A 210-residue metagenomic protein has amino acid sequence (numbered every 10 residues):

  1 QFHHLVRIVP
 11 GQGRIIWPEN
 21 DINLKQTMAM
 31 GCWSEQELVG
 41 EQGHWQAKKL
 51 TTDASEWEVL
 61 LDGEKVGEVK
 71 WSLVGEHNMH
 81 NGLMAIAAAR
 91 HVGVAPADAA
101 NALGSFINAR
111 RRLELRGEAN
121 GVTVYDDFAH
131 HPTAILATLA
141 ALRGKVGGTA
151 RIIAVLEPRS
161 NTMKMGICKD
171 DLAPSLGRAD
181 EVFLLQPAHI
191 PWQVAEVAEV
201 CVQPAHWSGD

Functional and structural regions predicted by a protein language model:
Q1-V124, T149, E196-P204: Acidic, Mg2+-coordinating active-site environments of NTP-dependent enzymes
E41-Q46, H189-P191, D210: A short acidic, often aromatic-flanked loop/helix-cap motif at beta-alpha or helix-coil junctions that lines enzyme
W71, D126, L156-P158: Short glycine-centered, acidic/aromatic-flanked micro-motifs in structured strand/loop junctions that mark active-site
N108-A109, P132-L136, A141-W207: Active-site beta-alpha connecting loops in nucleotide-dependent enzymes
L113, D127, V182: Hydrophobic, well-ordered secondary-structure elements that form the walls of internal hydrophobic environments
V124-H130: Switch II (G3) loop of P-loop NTPases
